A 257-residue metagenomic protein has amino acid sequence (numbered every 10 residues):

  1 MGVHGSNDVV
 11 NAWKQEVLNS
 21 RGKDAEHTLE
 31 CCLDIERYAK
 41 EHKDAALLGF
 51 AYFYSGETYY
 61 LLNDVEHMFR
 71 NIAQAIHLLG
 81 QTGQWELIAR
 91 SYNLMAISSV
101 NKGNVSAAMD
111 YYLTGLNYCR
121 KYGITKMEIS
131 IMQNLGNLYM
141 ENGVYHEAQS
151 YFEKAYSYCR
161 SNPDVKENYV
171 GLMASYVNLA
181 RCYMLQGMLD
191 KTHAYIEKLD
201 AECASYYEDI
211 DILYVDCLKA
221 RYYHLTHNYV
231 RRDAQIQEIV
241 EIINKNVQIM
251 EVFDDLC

Functional and structural regions predicted by a protein language model:
M1-I88: Flexible inter-repeat linkers and adjacent short helices within tandem amphipathic alpha-helical repeat scaffolds
A12-W13, C31, Y52, N71 (+6 more regions): Amphipathic coiled-coil alpha-helices
K14-R21, F50-L61, E86-N101, K126-E141 (+4 more regions): Conserved alpha-helical positions within TPR/SEL1-like repeat arrays
L33-K40, A73-G83, L113-I124, E153-D164 (+2 more regions): Amphipathic alpha-helical segments of tetratricopeptide repeats
V105-A108, G115-K191, E208-D209: Solenoidal tandem-repeat scaffolds enriched in leucines and small polar residues
M184-C257: Helix-coil-helix junctions within alpha-helical repeat/solenoid scaffolds
